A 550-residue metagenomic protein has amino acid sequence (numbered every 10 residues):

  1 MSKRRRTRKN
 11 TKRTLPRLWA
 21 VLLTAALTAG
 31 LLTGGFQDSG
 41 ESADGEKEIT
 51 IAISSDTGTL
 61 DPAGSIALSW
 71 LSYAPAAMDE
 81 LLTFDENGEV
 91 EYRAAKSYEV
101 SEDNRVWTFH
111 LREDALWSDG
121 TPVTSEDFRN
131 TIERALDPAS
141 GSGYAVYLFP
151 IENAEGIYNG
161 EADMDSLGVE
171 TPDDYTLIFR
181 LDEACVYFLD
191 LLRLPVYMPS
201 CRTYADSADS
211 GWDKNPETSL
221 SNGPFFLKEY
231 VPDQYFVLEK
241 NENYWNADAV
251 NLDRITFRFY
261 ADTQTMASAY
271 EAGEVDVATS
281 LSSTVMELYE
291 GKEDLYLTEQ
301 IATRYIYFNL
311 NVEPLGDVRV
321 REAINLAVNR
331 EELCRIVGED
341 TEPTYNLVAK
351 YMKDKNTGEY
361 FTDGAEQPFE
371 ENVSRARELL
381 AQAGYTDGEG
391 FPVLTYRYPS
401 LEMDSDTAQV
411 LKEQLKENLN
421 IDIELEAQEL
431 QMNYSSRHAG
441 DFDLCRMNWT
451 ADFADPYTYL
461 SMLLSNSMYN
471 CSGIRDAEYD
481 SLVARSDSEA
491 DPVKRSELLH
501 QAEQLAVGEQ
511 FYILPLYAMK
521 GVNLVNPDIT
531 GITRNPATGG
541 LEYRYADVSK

Functional and structural regions predicted by a protein language model:
A52-E102, L220-S221: N-terminal lobe/hinge region of extracytoplasmic solute-binding protein
D85-E86, S166, D174, L181-V250 (+4 more regions): Gly/Pro-rich hinge or "lid" segments in bacterial periplasmic/extracellular proteins
K96-Y147, I178, P314-G316: Aromatic- and charge-enriched surface segment that lines or borders ligand/interaction sites
T124-T131, D174-I178, G223-P224, L252-R254 (+5 more regions): Alpha-helical secondary-structure segments
K228-V237, T256-V312, R335: Extracellular/periplasmic solute-recognition and catalytic clefts
A327-N356, M403-K412, S435-K550: Detector for C-terminal structural segments
T341-Q382, L401-S405: Structural transition elements
V373, R377, A381-A451, P492 (+1 more regions): Ligand/substrate-recognition segments at binding pockets and active sites
